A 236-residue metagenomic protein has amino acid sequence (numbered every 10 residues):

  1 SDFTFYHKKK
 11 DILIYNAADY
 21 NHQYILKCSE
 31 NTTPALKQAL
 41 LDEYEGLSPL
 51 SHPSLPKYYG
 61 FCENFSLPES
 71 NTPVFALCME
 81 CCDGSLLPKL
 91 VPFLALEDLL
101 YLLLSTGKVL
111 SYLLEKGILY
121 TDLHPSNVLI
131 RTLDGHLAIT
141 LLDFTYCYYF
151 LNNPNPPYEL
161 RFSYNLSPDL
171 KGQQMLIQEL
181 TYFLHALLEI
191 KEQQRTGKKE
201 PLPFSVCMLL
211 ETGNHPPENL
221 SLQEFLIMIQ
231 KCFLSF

Functional and structural regions predicted by a protein language model:
K10-L41: ATP-binding glycine-rich loop module of kinase domains
S51-F65: Conserved HxN/HPN-centered segment at the entrance to the catalytic loop of eukaryotic protein kinase-like domains
S70-S85: Conserved short submotifs of the Hanks-type protein kinase catalytic core that shape the nucleotide-binding pocket
L86-A95: AlphaC helix of the protein kinase catalytic domain
L102-L103: Activation segment signature within eukaryotic-like protein kinase domains
L114-T132: Catalytic-loop of the protein kinase fold
N127-D143: Conserved protein kinase catalytic/activation segment
T140, F144-M208: C-lobe/activation-segment region of protein kinase-like
